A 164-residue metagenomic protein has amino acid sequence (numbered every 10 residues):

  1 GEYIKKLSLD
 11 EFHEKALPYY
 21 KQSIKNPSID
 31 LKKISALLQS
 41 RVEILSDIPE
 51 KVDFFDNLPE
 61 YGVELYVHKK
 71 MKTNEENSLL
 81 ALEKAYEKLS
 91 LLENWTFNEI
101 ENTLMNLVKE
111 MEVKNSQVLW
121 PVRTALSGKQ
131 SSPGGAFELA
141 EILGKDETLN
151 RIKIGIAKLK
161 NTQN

Functional and structural regions predicted by a protein language model:
G1-S8, S132-E138: Short His/Asp/Glu-rich catalytic/ion-coordination signatures at enzyme active sites or charged loops
E2, E43, S127: Residue-level marker of positions within ordered structural domains that often coincide with functionally constrained
K5-M111: Small-residue-rich helix-loop
N98-Q163: Charged substrate- and nucleic-acid-binding regions of tRNA-handling and nucleotidyl-transfer enzymes, centered on
